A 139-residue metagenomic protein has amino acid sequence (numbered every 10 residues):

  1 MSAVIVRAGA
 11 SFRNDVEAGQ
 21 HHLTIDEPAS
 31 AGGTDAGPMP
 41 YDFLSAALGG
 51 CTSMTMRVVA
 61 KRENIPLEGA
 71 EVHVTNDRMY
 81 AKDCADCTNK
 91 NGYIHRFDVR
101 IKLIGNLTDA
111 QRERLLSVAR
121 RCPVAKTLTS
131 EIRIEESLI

Functional and structural regions predicted by a protein language model:
M1-A46, M56-I139: Extended beta-strand/beta-hairpin segments
C51-T52: Alpha-helical metal-binding/catalytic segments enriched in His/Glu/Asp
